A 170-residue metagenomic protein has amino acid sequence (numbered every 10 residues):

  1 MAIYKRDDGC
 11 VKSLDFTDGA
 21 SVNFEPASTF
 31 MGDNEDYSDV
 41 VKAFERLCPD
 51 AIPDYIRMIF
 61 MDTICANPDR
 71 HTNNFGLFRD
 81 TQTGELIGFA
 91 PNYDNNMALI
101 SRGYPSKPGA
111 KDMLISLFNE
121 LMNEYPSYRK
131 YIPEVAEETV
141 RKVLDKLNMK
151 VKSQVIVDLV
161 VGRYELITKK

Functional and structural regions predicted by a protein language model:
M1-N67, H71-T72, G76-K170: Anionic ligand-binding catalytic core segments
